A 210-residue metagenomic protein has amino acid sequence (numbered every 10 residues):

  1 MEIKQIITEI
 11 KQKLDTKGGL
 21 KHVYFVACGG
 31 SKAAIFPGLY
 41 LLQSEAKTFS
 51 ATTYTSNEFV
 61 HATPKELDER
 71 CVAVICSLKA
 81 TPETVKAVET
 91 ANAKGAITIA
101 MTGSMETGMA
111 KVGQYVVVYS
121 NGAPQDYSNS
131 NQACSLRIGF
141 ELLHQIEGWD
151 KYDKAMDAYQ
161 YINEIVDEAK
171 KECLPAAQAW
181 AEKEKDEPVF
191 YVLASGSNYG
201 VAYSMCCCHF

Functional and structural regions predicted by a protein language model:
M1-H22, A123-P124, F140-H209: Active-site phosphate/pyrophosphate-binding segments
G19-Y152, A158, S195: Glycine-rich phosphate-binding loops that contact phosphosugars or nucleotide phosphates
